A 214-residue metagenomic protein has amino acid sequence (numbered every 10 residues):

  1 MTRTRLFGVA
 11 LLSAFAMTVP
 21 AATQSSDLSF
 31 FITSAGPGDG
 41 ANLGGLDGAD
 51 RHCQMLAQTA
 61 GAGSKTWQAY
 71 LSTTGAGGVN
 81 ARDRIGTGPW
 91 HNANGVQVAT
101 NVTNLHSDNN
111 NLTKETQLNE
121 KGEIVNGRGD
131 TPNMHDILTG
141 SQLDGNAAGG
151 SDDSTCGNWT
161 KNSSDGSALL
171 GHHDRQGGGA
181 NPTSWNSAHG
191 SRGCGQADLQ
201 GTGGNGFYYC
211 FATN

Functional and structural regions predicted by a protein language model:
M1-V9: Bacterial N-terminal signal peptides that target proteins for export
G8-T18: Bacterial N-terminal signal peptides
A22-N214: Secreted/extracellular ectodomain signature
